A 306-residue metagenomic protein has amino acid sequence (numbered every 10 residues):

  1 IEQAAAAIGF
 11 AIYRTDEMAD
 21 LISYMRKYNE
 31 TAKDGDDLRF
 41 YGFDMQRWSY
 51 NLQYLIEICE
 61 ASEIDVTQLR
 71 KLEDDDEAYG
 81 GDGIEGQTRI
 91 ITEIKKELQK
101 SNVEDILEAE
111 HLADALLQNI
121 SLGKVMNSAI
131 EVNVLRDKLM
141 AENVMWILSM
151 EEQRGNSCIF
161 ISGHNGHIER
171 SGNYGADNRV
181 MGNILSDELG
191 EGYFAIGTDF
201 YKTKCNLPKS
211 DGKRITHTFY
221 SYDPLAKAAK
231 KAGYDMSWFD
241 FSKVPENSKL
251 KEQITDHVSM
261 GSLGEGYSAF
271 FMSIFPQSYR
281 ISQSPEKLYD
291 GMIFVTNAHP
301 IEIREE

Functional and structural regions predicted by a protein language model:
I1-E306: Structured catalytic-domain cores with a bias toward divalent-metal coordination
